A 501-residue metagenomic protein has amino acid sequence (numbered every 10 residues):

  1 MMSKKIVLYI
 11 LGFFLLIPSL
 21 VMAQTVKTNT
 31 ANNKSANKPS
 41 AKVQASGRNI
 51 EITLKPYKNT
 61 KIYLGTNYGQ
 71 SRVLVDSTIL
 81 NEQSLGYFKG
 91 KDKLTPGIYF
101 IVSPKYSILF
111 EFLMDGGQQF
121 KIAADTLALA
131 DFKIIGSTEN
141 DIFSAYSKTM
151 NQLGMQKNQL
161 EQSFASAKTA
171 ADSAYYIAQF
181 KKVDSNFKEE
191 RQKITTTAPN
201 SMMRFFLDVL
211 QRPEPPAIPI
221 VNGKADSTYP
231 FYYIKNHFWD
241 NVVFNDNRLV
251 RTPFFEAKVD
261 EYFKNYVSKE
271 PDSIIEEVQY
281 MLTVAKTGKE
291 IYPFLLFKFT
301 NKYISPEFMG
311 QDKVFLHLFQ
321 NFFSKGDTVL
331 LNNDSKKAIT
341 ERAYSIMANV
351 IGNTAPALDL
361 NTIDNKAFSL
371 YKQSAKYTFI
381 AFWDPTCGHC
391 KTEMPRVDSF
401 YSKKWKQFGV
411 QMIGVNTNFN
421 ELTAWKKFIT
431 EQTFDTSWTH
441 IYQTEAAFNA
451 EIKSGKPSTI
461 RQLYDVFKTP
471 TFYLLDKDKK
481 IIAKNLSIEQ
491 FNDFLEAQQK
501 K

Functional and structural regions predicted by a protein language model:
M1-I52, K484, E489, L495-K501: Bacterial Sec-dependent N-terminal signal peptides
T25-P199, F206-N241, N245: A non-transmembrane, solvent-exposed segment enriched in polar/low-complexity residues
D272-L331: A cross-family structural signal marking well-folded subdomains
S305-N361, K366, Y371-K372, K427-T430: N-proximal helix/coil linker or "cap" segments that precede and/or mark the start of modular domains
A375-T378, W383-T386, E421, K468: Short pre-active-site segment immediately N-terminal to redox-active cysteine/selenocysteine motifs in thiol-based
K376-Y377, T392-N416, T430, A497-Q498: Conserved helix-turn-beta segment immediately C-terminal to the redox Cys motif in thioredoxin-like folds
Q407-A424, F434-S454: Thiol-based oxidoreductase modules, predominantly thioredoxin-like and allied folds used for disulfide exchange
F448-A497: Thiol/disulfide oxidoreductase modules built on the thioredoxin-like
